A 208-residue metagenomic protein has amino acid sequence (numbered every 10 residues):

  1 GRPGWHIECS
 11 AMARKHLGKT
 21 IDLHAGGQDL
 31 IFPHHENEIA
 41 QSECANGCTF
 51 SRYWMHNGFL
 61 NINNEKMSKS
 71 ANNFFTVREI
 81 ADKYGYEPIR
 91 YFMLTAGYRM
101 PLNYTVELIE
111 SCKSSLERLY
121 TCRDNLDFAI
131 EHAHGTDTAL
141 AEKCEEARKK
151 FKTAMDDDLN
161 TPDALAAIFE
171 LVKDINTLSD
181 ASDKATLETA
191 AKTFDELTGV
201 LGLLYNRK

Functional and structural regions predicted by a protein language model:
G1-D127: Alpha-helical recognition segments enriched in aromatics with Gly/Pro capping that present substrate-recognition
K66, F74-K208: Structural preference for alpha-helix termini/caps and helix-kink/transition segments
